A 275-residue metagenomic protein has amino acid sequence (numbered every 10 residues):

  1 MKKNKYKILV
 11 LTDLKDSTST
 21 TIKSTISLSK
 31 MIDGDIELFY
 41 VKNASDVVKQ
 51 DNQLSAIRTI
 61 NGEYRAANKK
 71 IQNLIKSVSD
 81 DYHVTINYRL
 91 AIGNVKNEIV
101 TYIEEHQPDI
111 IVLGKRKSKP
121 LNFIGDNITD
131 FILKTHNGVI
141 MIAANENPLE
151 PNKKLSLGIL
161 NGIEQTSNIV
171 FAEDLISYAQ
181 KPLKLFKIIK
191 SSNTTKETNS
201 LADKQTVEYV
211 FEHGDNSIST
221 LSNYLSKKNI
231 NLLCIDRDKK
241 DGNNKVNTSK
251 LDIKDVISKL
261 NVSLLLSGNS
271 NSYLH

Functional and structural regions predicted by a protein language model:
K2-S55, K153-F211, I230-L232, K259 (+2 more regions): Small/aliphatic-rich secondary-structure junction motif
N4, E98-P148, K227-K228, L232-H275: Gly/Ser-rich helix-loop-strand patches that form or flank binding pockets for ribonucleotide-derived cofactors
S24, T101-Y102, F171, N223-Y224 (+1 more regions): A short acidic, amphipathic alpha-helical/loop segment
Q50-R58, D241-T248: Short, flexible/disordered intra-domain loops and linkers
A56-K69: A short acidic, glycine-rich active-site loop that binds or catalyzes chemistry on phosphate/adenosine moieties
V78-V84, A202-K204: Short helix-capping segments at alpha-helix termini
I86-Y88, Y209: Rossmann-fold cofactor-recognition segment
L90-E98, G214-I218: Charged docking surfaces used in two-component/phosphorelay signaling
